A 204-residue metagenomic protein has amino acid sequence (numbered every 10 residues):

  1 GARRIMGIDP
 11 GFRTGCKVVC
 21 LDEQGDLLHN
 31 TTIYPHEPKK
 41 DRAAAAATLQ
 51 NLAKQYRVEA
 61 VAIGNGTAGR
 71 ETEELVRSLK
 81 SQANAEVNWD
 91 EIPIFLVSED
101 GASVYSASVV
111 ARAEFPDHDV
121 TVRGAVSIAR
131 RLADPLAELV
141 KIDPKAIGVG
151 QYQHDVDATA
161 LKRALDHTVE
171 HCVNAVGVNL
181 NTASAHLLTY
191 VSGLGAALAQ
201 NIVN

Functional and structural regions predicted by a protein language model:
G1-G7, G11-D117, A125, A133: Duplex nucleic acid-engaging cores and interfaces of nucleic-acid transaction enzymes
A113-N204: Long, highly charged, low-complexity intrinsically disordered interaction regions that mediate electrostatic DNA/RNA
